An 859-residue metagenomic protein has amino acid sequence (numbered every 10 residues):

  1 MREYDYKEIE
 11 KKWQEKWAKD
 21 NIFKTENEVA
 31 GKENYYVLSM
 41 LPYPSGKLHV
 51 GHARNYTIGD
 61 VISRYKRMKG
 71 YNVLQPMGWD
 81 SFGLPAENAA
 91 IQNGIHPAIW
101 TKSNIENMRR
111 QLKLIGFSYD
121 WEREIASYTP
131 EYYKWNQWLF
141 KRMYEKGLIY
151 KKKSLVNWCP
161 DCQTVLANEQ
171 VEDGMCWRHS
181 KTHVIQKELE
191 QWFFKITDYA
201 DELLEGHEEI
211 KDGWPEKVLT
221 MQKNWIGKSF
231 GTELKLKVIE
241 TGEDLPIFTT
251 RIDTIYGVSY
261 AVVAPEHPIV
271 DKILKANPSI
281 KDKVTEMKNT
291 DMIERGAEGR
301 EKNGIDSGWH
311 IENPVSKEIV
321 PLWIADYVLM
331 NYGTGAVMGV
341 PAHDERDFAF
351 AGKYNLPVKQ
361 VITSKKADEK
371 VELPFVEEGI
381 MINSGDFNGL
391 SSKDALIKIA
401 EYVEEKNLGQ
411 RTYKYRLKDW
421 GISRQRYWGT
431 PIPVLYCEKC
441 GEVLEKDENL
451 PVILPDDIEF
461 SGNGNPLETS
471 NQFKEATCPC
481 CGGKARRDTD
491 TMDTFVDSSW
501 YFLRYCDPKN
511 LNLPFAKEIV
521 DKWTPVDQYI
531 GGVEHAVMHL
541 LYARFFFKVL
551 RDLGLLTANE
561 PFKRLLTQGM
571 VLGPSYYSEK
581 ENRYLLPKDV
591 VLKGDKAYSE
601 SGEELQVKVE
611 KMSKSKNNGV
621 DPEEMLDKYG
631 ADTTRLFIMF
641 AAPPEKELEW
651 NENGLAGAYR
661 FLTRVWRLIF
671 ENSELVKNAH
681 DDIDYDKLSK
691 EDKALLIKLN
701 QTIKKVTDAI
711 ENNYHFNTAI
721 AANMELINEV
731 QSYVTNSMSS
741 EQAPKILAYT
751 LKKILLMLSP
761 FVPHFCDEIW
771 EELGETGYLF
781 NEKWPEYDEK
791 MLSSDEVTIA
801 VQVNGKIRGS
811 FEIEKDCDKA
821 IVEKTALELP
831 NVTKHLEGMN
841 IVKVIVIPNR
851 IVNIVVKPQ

Functional and structural regions predicted by a protein language model:
M1-L38, R67-P76, W100-N107, K283-W323 (+1 more regions): Conserved oxyanion/phosphate-binding beta-strand-loop segments in alpha/beta enzyme cores
M1-N34, A264-H267, N277, L356-L373 (+7 more regions): Basic, alpha-helical terminal appendages of large translation-related enzymes
E3, K12, K16-D20, Q92-F248 (+6 more regions): Residue patterns forming the tRNA-binding/recognition surfaces of aminoacyl-tRNA synthetases and related DALR
Y4, K228-E233, T363, E372-E401 (+9 more regions): Long, charged, mostly alpha-helical binding arms that flank functional sites
E26-I95, E124-L139, T249-T250, P314-F350 (+1 more regions): N-terminal catalytic cores of NTP/NDP-binding nucleotidyl/phosphoryl-transfer enzymes
G59, N72, H267-K365, E369-K370 (+1 more regions): Catalytic alpha/beta core of large soluble enzyme barrels
D80, K141, E145-D161, T254 (+8 more regions): Helix-rich, typically C-terminal accessory recognition domains appended to large enzymatic cores
T197, E202-G227, A264-N303, E448-T477 (+1 more regions): Amphipathic alpha-helical
